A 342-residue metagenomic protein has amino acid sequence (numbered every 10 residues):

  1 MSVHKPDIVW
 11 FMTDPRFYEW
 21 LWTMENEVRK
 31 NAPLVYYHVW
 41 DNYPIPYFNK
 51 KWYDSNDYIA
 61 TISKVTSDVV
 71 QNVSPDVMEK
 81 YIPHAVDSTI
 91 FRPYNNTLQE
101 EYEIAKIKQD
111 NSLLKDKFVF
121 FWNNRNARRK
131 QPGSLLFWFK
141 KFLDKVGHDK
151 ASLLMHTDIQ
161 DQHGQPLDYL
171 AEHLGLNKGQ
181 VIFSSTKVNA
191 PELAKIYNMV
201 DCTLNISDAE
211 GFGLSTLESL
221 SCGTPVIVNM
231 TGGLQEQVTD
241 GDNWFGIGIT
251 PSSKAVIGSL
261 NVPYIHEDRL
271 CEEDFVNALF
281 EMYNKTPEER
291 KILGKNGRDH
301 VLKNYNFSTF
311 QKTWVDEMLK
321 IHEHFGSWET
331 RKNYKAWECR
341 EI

Functional and structural regions predicted by a protein language model:
M1-Y18, P33-Y36: Short N-terminal targeting/anchoring amphipathic segment
E27, G164-K187, P191: Nucleotide-activated donor-binding/catalytic signature segment of Leloir-type glycosyltransferases, i.e., the conserved
R29, I45-I59: A conserved, positively charged/aromatic
V65, A85: Carbohydrate-associated surface elements
L113-K130, L136-F139, L153-L154: Conserved donor-binding/catalytic core segment of Leloir-type glycosyltransferases
D208: Aromatic "clamp/platform" in nucleotide-sugar-dependent glycosyltransferases that forms part of the donor/acceptor
Q235-E281: Change "using UDP/GDP/dTDP sugars" to "using nucleotide sugars
V262-D268, E272-I342: C-terminal amphipathic helix plus adjacent low-complexity, charged tail appended to glycosyltransferase catalytic
